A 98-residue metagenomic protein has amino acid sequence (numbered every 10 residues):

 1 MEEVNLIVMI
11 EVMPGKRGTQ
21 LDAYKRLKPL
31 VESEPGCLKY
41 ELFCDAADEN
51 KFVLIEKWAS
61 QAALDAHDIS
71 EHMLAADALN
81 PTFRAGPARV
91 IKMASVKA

Functional and structural regions predicted by a protein language model:
E2-V4, E41-N50, A76-A98: Glycine-rich beta-strand-turn "strand-cap" elements at beta-sheet edges
E2-V4, T19, P35-C37: Short, flexible segments with low predicted structural confidence
V4-E11, E41-D68: Short, well-ordered beta-strand segments in beta-rich or mixed alpha/beta enzyme and ligand-binding folds
V8, S70-E71, V96-A98: Short flexible/disordered coil segments
E11-Q20: Short, surface-exposed ligand-recognition loops at beta-strand->loop->(often short) alpha-helix junctions that present
R26-K39, K57-I91: An amphipathic, aromatic/His-enriched active-site/gating alpha helix that lines ligand/cofactor pockets
